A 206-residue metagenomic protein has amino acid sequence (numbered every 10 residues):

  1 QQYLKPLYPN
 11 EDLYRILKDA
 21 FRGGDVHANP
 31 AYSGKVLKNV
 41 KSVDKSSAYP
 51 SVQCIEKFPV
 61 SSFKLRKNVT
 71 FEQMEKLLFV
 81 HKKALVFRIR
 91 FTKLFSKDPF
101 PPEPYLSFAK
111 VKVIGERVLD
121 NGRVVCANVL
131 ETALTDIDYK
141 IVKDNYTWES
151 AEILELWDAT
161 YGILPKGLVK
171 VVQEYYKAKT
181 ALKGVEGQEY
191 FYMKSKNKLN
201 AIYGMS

Functional and structural regions predicted by a protein language model:
Q1-S206: Conserved acidic
